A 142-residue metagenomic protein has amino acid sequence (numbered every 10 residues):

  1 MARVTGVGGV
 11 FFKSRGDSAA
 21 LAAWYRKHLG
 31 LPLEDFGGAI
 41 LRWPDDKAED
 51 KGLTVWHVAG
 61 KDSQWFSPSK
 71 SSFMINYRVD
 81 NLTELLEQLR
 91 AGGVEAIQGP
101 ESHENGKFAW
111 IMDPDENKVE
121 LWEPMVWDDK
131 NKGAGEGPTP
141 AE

Functional and structural regions predicted by a protein language model:
M1-A22, S72-I75, M125-E142: N-terminal beta-strand motif that seeds the catalytic metal site of vicinal oxygen chelate
A2-T5, V10-W56: Core segments of cupin and vicinal oxygen chelate
S14-A19, P68-K118: Vicinal oxygen chelate
D17, D46-D50, K61-S63, D80-E84: Short, charged/polar surface micro-motifs in flexible loops or helix N-caps
P32-A39, E101, V126-D129: Conserved catalytic-core motifs of GNAT/GCN5-like acyltransferases
R42-E49, I111-P114, P124: Active-site beta-strand termini and strand-to-loop segments that position acidic
V55-H57, W110, E120: Conserved beta-strand in the GNAT
G60-D62, Q98, E123-M125: Acetyl-CoA-dependent GNAT
